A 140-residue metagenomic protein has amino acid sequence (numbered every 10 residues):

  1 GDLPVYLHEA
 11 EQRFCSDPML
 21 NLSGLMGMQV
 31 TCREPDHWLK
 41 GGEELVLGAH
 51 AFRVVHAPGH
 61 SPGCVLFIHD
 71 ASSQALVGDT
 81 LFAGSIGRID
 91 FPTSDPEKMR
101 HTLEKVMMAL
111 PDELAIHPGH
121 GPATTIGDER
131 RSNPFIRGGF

Functional and structural regions predicted by a protein language model:
G1, L110-P111: A structural signal for short coil/turn segments at secondary-structure junctions
G1-V46, H50, R131-G138: Active-site HxH/HxHxD metal-binding segment of metal-dependent hydrolases
V5-H8, V54-G59, L76-G78, A115-H120: Active-site neighborhood of phospho(di)ester-bond hydrolases with catalytic His/Asp-centered motifs
R13, I68, H120: Divalent metal-binding pocket/active-site signature
R13-F14, A123-G127: Short, active-site-adjacent cap segments at secondary-structure transitions
D17, H101, D128: Phosphate-coordinating loops and pocket residues in cytosolic domains that bind phosphorylated ligands
V30-A109, T125, R137-G138: Catalytic core of the metallo-beta-lactamase
D112-I116, G127-D128, I136: Charged phosphate-binding loop/patch that engages nucleotide di/tri-phosphates or the phosphate backbone of nucleic
